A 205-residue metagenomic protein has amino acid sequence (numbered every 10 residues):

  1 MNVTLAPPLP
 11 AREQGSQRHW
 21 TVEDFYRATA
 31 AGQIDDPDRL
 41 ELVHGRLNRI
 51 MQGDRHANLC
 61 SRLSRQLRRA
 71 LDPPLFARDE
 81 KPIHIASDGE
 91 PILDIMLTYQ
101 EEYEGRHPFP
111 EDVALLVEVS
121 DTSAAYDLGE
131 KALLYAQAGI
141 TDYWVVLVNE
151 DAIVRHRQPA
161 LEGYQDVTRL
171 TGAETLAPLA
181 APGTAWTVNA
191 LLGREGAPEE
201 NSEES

Functional and structural regions predicted by a protein language model:
M1-S205: Gly/Pro/Ser/Thr-rich low-complexity, intrinsically disordered segments predominantly at protein N-termini
